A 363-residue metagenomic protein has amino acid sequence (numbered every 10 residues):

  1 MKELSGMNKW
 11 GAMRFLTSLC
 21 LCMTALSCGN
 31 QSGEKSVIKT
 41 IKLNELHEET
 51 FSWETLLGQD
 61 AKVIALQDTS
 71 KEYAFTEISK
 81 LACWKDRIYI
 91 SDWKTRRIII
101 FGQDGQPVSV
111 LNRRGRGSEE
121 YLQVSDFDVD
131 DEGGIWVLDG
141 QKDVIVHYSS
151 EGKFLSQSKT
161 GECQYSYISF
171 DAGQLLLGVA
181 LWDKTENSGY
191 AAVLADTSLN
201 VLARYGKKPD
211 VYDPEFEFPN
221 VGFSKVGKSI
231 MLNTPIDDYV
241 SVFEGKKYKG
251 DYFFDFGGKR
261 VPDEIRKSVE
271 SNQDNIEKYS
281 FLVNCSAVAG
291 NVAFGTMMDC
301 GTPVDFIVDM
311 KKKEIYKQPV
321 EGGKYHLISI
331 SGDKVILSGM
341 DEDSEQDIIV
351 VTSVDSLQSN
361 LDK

Functional and structural regions predicted by a protein language model:
M1-L43, W136: Bacterial Sec-dependent N-terminal signal peptides
C28-K363: Eukaryotic scaffold repeat domains enriched in small/polar residues
